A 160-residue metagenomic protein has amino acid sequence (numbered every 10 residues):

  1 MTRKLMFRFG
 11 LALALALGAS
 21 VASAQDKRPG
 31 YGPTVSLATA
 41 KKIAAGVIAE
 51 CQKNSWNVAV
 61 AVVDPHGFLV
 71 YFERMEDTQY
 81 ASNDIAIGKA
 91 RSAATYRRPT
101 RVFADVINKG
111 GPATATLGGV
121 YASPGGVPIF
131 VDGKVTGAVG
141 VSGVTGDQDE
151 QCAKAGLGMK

Functional and structural regions predicted by a protein language model:
M1-L5: N-terminal secretory signal peptides that target proteins for export/translocation
M6-F7, L11, S92-A94: Sequence-pattern detector for short linear motifs and compositional/periodic biases rather than a specific fold
R8-S20: Bacterial N-terminal signal peptides
A24-K160: Flexible, solvent-exposed loop/hinge segments and secondary-structure transition points
